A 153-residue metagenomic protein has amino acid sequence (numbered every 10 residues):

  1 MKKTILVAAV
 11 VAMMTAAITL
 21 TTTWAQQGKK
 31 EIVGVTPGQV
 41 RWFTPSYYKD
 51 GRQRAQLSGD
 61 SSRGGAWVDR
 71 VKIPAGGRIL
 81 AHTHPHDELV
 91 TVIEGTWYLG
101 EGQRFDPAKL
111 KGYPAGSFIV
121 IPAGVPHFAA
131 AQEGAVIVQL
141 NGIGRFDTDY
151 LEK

Functional and structural regions predicted by a protein language model:
M1-T4: Positively charged n-region of N-terminal signal peptides that target proteins for export
A8-T19: Bacterial N-terminal signal peptides
L20-W67, K153: A short, N-terminal "cap"/entry segment at the start of jelly-roll beta-barrel domains of the cupin/DSBH fold
E31-G34, A108, F128-K153: Double-stranded beta-helix
G64-H84, G112, P122-A123: Conserved short histidine dyad/triad with adjacent acidic residue
P74-G77, T83-R104: Glycine- and acidic-residue-biased ligand/ion/polar-headgroup-sensing regions
I79-A81, L99-G100, I121, P126-Q132: Short beta-strand His + acidic residue motifs that chelate non-heme Fe in jelly-roll/DSBH and cupin folds
W97, Q103-G124: Short acidic-glycine-tyrosine-enriched beta hairpin
